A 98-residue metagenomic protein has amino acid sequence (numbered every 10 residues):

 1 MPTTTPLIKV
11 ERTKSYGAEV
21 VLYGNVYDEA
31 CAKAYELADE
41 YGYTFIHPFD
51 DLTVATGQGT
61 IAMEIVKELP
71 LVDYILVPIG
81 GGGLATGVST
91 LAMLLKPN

Functional and structural regions predicted by a protein language model:
T3-V77, A92: Small/polar-residue-rich loop-to-helix segments that shape phosphate-bearing ligand pockets
I79-L84: Residue-level detector of alpha-helix initiation sites
G87-T90: Active-site signature of alpha/beta-hydrolase-fold catalytic machinery across serine- and Asp/Cys-nucleophile hydrolases
M93-N98: Short, intrinsically disordered, charge-balanced linker/junction segments flanking boundaries in proteins
